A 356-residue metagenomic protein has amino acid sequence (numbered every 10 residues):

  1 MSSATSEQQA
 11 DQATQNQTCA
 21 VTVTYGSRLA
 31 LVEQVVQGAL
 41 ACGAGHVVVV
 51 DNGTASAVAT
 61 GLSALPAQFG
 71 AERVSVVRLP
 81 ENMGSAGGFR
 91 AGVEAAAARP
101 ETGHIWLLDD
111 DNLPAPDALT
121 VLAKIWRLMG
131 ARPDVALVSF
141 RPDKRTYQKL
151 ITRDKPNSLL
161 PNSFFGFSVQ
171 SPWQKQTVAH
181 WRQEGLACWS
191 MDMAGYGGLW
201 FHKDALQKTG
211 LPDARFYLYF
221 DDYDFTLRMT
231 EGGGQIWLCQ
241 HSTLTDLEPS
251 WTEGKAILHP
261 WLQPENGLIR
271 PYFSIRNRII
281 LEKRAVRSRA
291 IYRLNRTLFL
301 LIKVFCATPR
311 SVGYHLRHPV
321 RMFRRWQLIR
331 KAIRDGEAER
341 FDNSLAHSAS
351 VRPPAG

Functional and structural regions predicted by a protein language model:
S27-A41: Short, well-formed alpha-helical segments that are part of the catalytic scaffolds of diverse glycosyltransferases
D51-L62, E81, N112-A115: A conserved acidic beta->alpha catalytic loop
L79-R99: Glycine-rich, basic loop-to-helix element that forms the pyrophosphate-binding segment of sugar-nucleotide handling
E101-L113: Short beta-strand-to-loop acidic/aromatic patch adjacent to the donor-nucleotide binding site
D117-P161: Conserved donor NDP-sugar-binding/catalytic core segment of glycosyltransferases
W181-F201, L262-Q263: A recurrent flexible, glycine/aromatic-enriched loop bordering the glycosyltransferase active site that acts as
L199, A205-G210, R215-S242: A short, conserved alpha-helix in the catalytic core of glycosyltransferases
G232-R324, I329-R330, R334-A338, S350: Active-site-adjacent helix/loop segment of glycosyltransferases that harbors family-specific signature motifs
